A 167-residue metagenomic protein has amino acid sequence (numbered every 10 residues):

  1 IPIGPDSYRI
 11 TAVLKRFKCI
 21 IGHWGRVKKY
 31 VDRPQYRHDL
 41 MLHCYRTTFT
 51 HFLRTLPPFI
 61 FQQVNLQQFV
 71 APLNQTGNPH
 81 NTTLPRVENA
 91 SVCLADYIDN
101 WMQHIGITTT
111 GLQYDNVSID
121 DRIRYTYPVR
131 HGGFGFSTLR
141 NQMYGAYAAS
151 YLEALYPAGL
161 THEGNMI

Functional and structural regions predicted by a protein language model:
I1-I167: Nucleic-acid-interacting cores, centered on viral/eukaryotic replication and modification enzymes
